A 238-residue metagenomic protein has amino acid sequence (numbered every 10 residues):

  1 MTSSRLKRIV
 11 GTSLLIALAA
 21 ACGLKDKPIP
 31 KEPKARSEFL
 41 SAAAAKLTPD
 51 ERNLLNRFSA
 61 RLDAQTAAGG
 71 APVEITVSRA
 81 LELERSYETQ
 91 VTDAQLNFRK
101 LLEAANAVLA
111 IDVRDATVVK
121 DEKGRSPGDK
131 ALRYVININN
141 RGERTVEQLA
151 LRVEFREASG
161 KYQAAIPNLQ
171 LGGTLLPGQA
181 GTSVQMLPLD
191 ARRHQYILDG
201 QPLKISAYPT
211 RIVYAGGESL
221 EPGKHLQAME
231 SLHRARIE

Functional and structural regions predicted by a protein language model:
T2-G11: Bacterial N-terminal signal peptides that target proteins for export
C22-D26: Bacterial signal peptide processing site
S41-A71: Post-signal-peptide N-terminal segment of Sec-exported extracytoplasmic proteins
E84-V135, K224, A228-I237: Low-complexity, acidic Ser/Thr/Pro/Gly-rich terminal tails and inter-domain linkers that flank the onset of structured
T117-A131, N139-T145, Y162, L198-G200: Short, solvent-exposed beta-strand/turn "edge" segments of beta-rich domains on protein surfaces
G142, E157-S159, A165-H225, M229-I237: Short, solvent-exposed, Trp/other aromatic-anchored flexible loops in extracytoplasmic proteins
R144-L151, A164-I166: Short, hydrophobic/aromatic beta-strand segments
